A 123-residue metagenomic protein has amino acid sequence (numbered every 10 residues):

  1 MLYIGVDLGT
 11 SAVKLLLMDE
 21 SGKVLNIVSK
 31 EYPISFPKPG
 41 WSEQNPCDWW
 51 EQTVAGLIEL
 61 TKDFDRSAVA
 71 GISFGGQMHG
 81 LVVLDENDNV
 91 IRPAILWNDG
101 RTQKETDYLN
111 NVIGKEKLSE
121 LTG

Functional and structural regions predicted by a protein language model:
M1-R92, Q103-K104, Y108, E116: N-terminal glycine/serine-rich phosphate-binding loop of ATP-dependent small-molecule kinases, especially carbohydrate
I95: Glycine- and other small-residue-rich loops at beta-strand/loop junctions that grip anionic moieties
D99: Carbohydrate-associated surface elements
N111: Structured, solvent-exposed acidic/aromatic patches
E116-G123: Short, intrinsically disordered, charge-balanced linker/junction segments flanking boundaries in proteins
